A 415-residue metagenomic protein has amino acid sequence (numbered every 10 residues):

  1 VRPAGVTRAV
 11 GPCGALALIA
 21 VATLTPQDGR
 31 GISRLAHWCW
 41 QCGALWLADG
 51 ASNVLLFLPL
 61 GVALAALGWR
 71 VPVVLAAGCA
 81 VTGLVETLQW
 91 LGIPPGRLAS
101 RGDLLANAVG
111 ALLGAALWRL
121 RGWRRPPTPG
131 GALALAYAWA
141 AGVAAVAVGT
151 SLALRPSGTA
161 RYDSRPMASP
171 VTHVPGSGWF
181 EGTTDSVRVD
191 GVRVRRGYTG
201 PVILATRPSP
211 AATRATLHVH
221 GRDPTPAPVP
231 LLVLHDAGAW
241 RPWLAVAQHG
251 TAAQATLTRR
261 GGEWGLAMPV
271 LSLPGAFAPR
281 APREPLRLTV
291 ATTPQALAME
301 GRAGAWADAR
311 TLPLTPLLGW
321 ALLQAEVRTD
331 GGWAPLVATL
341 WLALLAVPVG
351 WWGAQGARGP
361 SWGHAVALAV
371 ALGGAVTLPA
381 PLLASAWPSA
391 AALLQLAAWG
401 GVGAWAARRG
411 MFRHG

Functional and structural regions predicted by a protein language model:
V1-R101, A108-G415: Bulky hydrophobic segments
